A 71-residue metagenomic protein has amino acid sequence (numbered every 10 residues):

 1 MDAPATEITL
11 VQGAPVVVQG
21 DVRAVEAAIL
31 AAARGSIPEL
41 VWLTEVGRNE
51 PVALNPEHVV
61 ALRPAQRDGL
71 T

Functional and structural regions predicted by a protein language model:
M1-T71: Eukaryotic intrinsically disordered, low-complexity regulatory linkers and tails enriched in Ser/Thr/Pro
